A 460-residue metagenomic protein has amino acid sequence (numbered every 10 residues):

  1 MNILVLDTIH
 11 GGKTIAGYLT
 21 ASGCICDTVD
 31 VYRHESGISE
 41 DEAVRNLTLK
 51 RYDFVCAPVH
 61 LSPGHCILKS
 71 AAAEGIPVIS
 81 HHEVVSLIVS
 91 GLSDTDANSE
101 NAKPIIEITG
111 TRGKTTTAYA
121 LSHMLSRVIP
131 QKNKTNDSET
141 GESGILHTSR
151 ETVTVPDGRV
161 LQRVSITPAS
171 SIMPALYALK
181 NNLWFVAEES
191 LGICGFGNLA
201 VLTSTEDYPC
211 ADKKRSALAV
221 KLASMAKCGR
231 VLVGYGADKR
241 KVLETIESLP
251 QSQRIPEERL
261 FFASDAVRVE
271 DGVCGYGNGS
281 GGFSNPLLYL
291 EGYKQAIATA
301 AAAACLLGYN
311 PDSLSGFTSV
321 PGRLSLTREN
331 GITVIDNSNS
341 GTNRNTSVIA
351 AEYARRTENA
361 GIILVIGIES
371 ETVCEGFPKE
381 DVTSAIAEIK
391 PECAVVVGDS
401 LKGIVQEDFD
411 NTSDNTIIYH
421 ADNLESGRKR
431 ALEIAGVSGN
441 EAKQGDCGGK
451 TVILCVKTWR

Functional and structural regions predicted by a protein language model:
M1-E35, K50-R51, V55, A97 (+3 more regions): ATP-dependent carboxylate-amine ligase
N2-T8, A211-R215, S252-V348: Adenine nucleotide phosphate-binding catalytic loops in nucleotide-utilizing enzymes
I38-N46, P77-H81, L260-A263, T416-G427: Short acidic-hydrophobic, aromatic-tinged amphipathic segments that line or gate anion-handling sites
A43-E74: Charged, amphipathic alpha-helical linker segments immediately N-terminal to NTP-binding catalytic cores
A71-V85: N-terminal pre-Walker A segment at the start of P-loop NTPase domains
L87-S149: Walker A (P-loop) phosphate-binding motif
E142-P174: Conserved substrate/cofactor phosphate-moiety recognition/catalytic segment in nucleotide-dependent phosphotransferases
Q162-T245: Flexible active-site lid/hinge loop adjacent to a nucleotide/diphosphate and Mg2+-phosphate binding pocket
